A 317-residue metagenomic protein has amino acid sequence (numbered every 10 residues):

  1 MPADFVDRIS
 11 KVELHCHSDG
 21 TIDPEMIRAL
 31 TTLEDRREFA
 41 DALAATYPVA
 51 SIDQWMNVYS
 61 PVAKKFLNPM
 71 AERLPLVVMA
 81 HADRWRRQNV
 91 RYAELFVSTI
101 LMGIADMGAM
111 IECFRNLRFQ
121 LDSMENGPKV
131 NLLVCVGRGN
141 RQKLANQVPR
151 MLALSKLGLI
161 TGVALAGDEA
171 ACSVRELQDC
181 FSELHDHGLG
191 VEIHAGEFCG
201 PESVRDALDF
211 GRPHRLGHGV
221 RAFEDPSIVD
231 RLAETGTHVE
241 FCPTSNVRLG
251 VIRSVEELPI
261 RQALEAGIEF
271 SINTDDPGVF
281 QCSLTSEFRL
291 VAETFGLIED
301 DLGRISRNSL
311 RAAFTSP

Functional and structural regions predicted by a protein language model:
M1-L189, F198-S203, F210-R215, R221-H238 (+1 more regions): Metal-cofactor-binding active-site regions of metalloenzymes
